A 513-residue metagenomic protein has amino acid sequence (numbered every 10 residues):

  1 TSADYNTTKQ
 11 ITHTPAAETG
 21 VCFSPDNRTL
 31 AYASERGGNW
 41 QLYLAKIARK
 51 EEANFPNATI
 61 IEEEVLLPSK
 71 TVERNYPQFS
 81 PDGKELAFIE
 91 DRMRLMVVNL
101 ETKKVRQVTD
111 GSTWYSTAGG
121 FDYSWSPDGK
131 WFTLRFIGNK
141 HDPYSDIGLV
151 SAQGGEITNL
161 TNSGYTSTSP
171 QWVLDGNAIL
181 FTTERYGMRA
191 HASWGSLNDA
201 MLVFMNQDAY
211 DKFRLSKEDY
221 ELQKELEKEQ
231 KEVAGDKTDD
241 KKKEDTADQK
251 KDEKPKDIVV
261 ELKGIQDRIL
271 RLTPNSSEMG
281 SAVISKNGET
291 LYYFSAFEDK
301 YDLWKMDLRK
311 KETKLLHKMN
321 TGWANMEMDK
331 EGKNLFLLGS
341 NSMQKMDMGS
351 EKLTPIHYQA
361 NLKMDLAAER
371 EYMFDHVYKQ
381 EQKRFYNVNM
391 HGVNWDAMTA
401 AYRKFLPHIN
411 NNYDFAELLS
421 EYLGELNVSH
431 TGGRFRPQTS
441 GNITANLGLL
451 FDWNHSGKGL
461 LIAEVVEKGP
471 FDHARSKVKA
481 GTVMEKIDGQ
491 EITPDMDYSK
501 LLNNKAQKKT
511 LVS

Functional and structural regions predicted by a protein language model:
T1, T12-E18, R28-F55, L67-R74 (+9 more regions): A flexible loop/linker signature enriched in serine peptidases of the S9 family
S2-N6, I47-A48, L100-K103, S151-G155 (+3 more regions): Short loop/turn segments that connect beta-strands within beta-propeller blades
D4-Q10, T59-L66, I258-S276: A short helix->beta-strand "capping" segment at the edge of beta-propeller domains
T8-T12, E63-P68, R106-T113, E156-T161 (+2 more regions): A short beta-strand motif characteristic of beta-propeller blades
G20-T29, Y76-E85, Y123-F132, P170-A178 (+2 more regions): Blade-terminus and WD-like Trp-Asp/Gly-His loop motifs, strongest in beta-propeller folds
A190, G349-K352, I356-E421, E425-L426 (+2 more regions): Terminal targeting/pro-maturation regions of precursor/exported proteins
L426-K468, D472: PDZ/PDZ-like peptide-tail recognition elements
H473-M496, L501, V512: Conserved PDZ fold ligand-binding element
